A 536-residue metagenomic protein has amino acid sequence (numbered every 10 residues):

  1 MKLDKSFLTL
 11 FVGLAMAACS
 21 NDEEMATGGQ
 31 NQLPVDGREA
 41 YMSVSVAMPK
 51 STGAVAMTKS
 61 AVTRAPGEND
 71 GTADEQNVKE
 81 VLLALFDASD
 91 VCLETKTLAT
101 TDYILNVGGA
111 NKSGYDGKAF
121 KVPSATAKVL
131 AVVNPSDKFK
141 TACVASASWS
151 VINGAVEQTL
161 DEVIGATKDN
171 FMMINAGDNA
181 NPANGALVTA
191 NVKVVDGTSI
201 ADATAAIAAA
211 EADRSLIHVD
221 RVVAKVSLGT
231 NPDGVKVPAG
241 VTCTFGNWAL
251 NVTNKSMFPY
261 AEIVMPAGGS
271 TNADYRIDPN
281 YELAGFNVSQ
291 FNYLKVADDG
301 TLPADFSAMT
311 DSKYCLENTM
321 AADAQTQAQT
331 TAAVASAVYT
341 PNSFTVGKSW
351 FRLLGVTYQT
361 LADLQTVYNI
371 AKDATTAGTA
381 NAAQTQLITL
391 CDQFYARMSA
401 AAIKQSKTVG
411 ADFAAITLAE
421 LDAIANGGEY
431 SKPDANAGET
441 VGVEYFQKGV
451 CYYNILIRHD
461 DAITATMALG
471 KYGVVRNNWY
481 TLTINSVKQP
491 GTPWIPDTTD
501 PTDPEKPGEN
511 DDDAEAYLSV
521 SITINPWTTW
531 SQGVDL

Functional and structural regions predicted by a protein language model:
K2-L536: Sec-type signal peptide cleavage vicinity
